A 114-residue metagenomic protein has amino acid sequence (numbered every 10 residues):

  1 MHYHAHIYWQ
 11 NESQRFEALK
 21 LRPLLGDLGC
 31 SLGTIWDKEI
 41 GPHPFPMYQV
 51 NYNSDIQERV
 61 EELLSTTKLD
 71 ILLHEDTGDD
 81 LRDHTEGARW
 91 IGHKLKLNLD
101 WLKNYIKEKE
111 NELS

Functional and structural regions predicted by a protein language model:
M1-S114: Long, contiguous binding/interaction regions
